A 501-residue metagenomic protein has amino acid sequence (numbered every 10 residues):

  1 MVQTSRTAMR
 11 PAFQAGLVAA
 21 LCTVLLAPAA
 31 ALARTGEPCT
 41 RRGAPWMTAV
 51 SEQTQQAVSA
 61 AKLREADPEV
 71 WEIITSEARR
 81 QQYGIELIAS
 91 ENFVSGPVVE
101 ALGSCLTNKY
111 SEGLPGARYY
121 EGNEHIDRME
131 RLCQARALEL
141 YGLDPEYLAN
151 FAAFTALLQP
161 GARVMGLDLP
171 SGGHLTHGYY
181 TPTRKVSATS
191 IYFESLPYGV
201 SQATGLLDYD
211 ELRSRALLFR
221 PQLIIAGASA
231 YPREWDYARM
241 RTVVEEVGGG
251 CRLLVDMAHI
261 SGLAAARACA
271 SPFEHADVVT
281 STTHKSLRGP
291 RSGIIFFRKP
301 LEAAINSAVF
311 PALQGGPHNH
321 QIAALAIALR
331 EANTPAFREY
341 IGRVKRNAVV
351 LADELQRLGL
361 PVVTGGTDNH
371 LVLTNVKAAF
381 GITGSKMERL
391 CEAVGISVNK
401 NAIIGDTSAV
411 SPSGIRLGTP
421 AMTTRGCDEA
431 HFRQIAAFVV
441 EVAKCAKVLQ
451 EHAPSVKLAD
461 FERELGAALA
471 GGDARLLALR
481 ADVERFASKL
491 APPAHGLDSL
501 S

Functional and structural regions predicted by a protein language model:
M1-E37: N-terminal chloroplast transit peptides
V50-A117: N-terminal "arm"/small-domain region of PLP-dependent enzymes with the aminotransferase-like
Q53, A66, A135, R346-N347 (+1 more regions): PLP-dependent enzyme catalytic core of the Aspartate aminotransferase-like
E77-Y83, N108-P115, P221, E302-S307 (+5 more regions): Short acidic (Asp/Glu) and glycine-rich catalytic loops that position anionic groups and cofactors
G84, P115-G116, G250-R252, G316-N319 (+7 more regions): Flexible, glycine/charged-enriched surface loops at secondary-structure junctions
A101, Y110-L148: Conserved N-terminal alpha-helix of the aminotransferase class I/II PLP-enzyme fold
L132-G359: Conserved PLP-enzyme active-site core in the AAT-like
P361-E429, L500: Conserved PLP-binding catalytic core of the aspartate aminotransferase-like
